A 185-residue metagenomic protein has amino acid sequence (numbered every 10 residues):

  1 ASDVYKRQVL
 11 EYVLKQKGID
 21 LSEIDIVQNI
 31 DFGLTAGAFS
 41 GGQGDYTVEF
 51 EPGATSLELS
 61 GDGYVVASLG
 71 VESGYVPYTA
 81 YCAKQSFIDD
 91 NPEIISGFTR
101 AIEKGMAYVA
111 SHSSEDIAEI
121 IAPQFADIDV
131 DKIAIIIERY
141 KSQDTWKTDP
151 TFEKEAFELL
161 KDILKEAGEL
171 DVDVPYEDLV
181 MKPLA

Functional and structural regions predicted by a protein language model:
A1-Y5: Short, small-residue-biased leader/transition segments that mark boundaries at the very start of proteins
R7-Q28, E58-G61: Ligand-binding cleft/hinge of the Venus flytrap
G18-E23, F39, V130-I137: Mature, folded catalytic cores of secreted/periplasmic enzymes
L21, Y64, D171-V174: Residue-level detector of short coil/turn "hinge" positions at structural boundaries
D25-I26, G44-D45, T151: Residue-level marker of alpha-helix boundaries and capping positions
G33-Q124: Pocket-lining segment of extracytoplasmic ligand-binding domains
D89-L170: Secondary-structure end/capping motifs
V172-A185: Hinge/cleft segment of the Venus flytrap/periplasmic-binding protein
